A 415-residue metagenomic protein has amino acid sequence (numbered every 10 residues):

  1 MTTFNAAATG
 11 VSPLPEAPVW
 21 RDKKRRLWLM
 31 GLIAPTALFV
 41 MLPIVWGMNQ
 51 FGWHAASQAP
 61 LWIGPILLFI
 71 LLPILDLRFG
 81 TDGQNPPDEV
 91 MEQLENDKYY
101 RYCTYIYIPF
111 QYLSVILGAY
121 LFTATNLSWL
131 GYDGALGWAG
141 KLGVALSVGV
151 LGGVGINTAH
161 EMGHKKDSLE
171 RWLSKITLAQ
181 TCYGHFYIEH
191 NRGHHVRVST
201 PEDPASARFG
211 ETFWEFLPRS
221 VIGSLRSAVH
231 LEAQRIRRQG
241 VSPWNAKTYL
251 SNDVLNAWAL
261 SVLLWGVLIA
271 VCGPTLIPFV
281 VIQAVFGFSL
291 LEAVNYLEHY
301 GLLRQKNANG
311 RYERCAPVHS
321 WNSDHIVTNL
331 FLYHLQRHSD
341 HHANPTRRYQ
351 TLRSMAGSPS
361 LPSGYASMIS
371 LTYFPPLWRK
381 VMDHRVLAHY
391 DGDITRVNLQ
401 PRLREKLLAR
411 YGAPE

Functional and structural regions predicted by a protein language model:
T2-T36, D167-K175, A179-N252, T275 (+1 more regions): Cytosolic/stromal cytosol-facing helical appendages immediately following the last transmembrane segment
R21-L77, K98-T123, L130-G152, K247-A293 (+2 more regions): Alpha-helical bilayer-embedded segments of polytopic membrane proteins, i.e., transmembrane/intramembrane helices
G47, H54, D82-E89: Nuclease and nuclease-like effector domains acting on nucleic acids or nucleotide cofactors
I70-N85, E232, L297-R304: Membrane-water interface of transmembrane alpha-helices
P87-P218: Intramembrane catalytic core of multi-pass membrane enzymes that act on lipidic substrates
G153-N157, V280, L330, H334 (+1 more regions): Short alpha-helical catalytic segment bearing the HExxH-like zincin motif of zinc-dependent metalloproteases
